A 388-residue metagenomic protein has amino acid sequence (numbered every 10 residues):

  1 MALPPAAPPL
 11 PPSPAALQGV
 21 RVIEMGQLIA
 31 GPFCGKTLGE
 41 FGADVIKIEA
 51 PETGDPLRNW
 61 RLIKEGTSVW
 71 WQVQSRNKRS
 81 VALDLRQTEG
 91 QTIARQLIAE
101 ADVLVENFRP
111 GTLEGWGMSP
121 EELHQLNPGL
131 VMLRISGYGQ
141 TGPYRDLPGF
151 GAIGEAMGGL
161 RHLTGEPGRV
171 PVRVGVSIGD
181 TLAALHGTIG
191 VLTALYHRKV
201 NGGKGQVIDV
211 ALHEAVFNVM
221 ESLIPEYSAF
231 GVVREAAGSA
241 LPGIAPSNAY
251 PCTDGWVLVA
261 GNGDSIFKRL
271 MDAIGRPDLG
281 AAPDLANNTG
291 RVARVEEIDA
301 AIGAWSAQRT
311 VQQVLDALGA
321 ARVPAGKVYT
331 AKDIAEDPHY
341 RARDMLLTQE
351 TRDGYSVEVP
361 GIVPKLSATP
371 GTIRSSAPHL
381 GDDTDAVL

Functional and structural regions predicted by a protein language model:
M1-G190, A194-N201, H379, D383-A386: N-terminal helix-loop segment corresponding to the beta1-alpha1 unit of nucleotide/adenylate-binding folds
A2-S13, A286, G354-L388: Flexible, small-/acidic-enriched active-site or ligand-binding loops
E52, Y138-G139, L212-F217, D254-W256 (+3 more regions): Glycine-rich beta-alpha junction loops
W71, A237-P242, S247-N248, G354-V357 (+1 more regions): Short Gly/Pro-enriched turn/cap motifs at secondary-structure boundaries
Q140, G168-S177, K199-V216, E235-P242 (+1 more regions): Conserved Rossmann-fold dehydrogenase catalytic segment
A184-Q206, N218-A229, M271-P277: Oxidoreductase and adenylate-handling cofactor-binding alpha/beta cores
A245-A321, A325: Aromatic-enriched alpha-helical interface/lid elements that frame and gate functional surfaces
A320-R374: A glycine-rich dinucleotide-binding beta-alpha-beta segment and adjacent secondary-structure elements that constitute
